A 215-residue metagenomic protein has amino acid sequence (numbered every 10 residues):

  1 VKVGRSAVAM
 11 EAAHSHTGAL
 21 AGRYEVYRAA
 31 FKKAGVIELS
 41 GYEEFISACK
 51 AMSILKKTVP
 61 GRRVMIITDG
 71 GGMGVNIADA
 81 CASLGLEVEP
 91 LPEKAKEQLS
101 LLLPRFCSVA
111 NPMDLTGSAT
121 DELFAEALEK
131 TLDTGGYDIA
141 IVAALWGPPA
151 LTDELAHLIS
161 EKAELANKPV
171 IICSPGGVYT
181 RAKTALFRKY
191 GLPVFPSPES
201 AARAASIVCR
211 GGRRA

Functional and structural regions predicted by a protein language model:
K2-T68, G72-V88, H157-A215: Peripheral docking tails and interdomain loops at the edges of cofactor- or intermediate-handling domains
E11, P60-D138, A143-L145: Short glycine-cluster motifs
P149-E154: Glycine/threonine-rich flexible loop motifs
